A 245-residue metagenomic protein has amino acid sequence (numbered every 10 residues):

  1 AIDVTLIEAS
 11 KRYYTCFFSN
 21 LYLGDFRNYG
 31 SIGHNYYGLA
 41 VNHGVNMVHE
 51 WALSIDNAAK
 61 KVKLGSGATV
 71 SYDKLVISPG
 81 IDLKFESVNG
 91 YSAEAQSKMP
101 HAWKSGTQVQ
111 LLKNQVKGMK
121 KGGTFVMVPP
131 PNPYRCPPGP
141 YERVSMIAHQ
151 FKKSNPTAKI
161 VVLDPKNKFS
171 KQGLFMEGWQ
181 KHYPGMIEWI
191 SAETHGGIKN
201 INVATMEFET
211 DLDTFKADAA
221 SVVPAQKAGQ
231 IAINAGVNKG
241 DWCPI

Functional and structural regions predicted by a protein language model:
A1-N46, P131-G173: Beta1-alpha1 glycine-rich phosphate/pyrophosphate-binding loop at the start of Rossmann-like nucleotide-binding domains
L21-D25, E94, G178-Q180, K239: Short, hinge-like loop/turn segments at secondary-structure boundaries
G30, N42-I55, A59-K63, V70 (+1 more regions): A Rossmann-like FAD-binding core segment of flavoenzymes
D56-A102: Domain-start "cap" segments at the beginnings of catalytic or binding domains
S78, V88-I190: Predominantly flavin-linked oxidoreductase catalytic cores and closely associated redox partners
K84-E86, G90-K121, F215-I245: FAD-site-proximal beta/loop scaffold in flavoenzymes
